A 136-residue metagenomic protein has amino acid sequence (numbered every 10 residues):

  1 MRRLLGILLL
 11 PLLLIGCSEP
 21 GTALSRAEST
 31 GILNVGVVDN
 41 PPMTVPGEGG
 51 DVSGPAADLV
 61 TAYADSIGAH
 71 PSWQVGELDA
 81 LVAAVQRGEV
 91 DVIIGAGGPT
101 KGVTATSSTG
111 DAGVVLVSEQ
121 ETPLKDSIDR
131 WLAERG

Functional and structural regions predicted by a protein language model:
R2-L10: Sec-dependent signal peptide recognition, specifically the positively charged N-region followed immediately by
L5, G47, S107: Solvent-exposed, flexible loop/coil residues
L12-G16: C-terminal motif of bacterial Sec signal peptides marking the signal peptidase cleavage site
S18, G54-I67, A112-G136: Extended ligand-binding regions for polar small-molecule ligands
L24-G95: Extracytoplasmic small-molecule ligand-binding "clamshell" domains of the periplasmic binding protein/Venus flytrap
D39-P41, E48-D51, G98-P99, V117-T122 (+1 more regions): Short coil/turn segments
Q74-D126: Acidic, polar ligand-binding/catalytic clefts
